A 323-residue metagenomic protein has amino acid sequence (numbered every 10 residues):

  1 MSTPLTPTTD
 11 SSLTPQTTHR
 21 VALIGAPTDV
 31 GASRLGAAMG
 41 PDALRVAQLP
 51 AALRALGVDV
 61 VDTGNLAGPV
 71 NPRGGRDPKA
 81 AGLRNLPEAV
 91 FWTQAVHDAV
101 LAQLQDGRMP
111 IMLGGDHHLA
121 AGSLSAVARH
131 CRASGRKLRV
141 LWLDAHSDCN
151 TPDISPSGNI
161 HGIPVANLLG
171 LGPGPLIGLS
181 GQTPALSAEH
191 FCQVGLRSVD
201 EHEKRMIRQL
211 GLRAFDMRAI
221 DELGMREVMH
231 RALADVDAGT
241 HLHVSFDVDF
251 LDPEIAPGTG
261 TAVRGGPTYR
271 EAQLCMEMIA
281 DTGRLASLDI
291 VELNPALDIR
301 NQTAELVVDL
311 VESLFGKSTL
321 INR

Functional and structural regions predicted by a protein language model:
S2-T28, S33-I111, L119, S123 (+2 more regions): Catalytic cores of soluble, metal-dependent hydrolases
T28, D116-H117, A145, L196-R197 (+1 more regions): Active-site metal-binding loops of divalent metal-dependent hydrolases
Q105-L179, T282: Active-site histidine-anchored catalytic micro-motif
N150, V199-E201, P295-L297: Active-site environment of divalent metal-dependent phosphoester hydrolases
L179-S180, R197-F215: Active-site-proximal loop/helix segment associated with metal-binding centers of metalloenzymes
